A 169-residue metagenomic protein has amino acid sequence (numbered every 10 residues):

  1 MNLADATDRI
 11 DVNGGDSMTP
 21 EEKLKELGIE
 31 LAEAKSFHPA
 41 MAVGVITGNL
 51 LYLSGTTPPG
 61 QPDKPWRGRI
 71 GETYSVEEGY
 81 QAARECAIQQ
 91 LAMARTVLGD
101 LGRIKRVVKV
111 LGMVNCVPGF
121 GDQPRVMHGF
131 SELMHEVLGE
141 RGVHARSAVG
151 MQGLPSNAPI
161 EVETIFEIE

Functional and structural regions predicted by a protein language model:
A6-S17: Short, Lys/Arg-enriched N-terminal segments with co-localized hydrophobic residues within the first ~10-30 amino acids
S17-E169: Short, polar/acidic, helix-capping and beta-turn segments at strand->helix junctions that line the mouths
